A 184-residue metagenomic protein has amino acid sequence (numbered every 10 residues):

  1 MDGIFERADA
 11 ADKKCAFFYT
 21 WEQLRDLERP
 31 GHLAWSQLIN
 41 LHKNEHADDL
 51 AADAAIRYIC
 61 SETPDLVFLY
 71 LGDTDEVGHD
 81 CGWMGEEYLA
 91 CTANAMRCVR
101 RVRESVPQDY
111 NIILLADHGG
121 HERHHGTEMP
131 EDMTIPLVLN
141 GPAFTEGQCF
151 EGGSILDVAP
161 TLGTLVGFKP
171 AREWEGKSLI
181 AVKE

Functional and structural regions predicted by a protein language model:
M1-E184: Feature captures the catalytic ectodomains and active-site-proximal regions of enzymes that hydrolyze or transfer
